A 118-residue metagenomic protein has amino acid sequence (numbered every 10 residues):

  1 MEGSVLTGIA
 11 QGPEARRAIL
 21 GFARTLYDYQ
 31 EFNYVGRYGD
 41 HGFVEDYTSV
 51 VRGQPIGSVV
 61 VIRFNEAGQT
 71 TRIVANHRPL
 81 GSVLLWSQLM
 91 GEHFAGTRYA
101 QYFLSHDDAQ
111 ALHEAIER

Functional and structural regions predicted by a protein language model:
M1-H41: A solvent-exposed, acidic/Ser-Thr-rich amphipathic alpha-helical stretch
R24-R118: A beta-strand edge to alpha-helix "cap/lid" segment located at domain peripheries
